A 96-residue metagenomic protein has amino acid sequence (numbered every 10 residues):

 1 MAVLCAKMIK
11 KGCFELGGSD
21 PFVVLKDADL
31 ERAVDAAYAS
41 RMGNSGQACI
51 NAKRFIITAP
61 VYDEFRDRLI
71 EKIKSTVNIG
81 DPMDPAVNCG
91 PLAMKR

Functional and structural regions predicted by a protein language model:
M1-R96: ALDH superfamily catalytic-core signature
